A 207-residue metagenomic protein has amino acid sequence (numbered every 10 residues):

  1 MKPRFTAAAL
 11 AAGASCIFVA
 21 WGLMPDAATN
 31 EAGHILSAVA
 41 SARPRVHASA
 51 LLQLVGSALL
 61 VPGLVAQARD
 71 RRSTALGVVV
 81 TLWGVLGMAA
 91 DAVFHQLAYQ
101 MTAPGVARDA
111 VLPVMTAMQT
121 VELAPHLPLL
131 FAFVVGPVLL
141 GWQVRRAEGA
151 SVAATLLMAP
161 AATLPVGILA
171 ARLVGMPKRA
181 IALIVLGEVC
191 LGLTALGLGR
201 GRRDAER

Functional and structural regions predicted by a protein language model:
M1-R207: Hydrophobic, aromatic-enriched alpha-helical segments typical of multi-pass transmembrane helices
